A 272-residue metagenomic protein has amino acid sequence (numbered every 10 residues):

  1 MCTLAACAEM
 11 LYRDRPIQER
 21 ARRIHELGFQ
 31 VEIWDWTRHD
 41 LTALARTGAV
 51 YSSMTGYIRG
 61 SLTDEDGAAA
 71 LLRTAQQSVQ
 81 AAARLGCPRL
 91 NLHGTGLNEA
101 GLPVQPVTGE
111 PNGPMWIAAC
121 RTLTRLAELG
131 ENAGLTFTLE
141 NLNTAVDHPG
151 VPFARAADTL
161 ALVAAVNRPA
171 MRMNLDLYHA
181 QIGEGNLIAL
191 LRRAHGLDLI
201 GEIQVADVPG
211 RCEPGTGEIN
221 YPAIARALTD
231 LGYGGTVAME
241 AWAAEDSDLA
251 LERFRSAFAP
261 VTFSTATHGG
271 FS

Functional and structural regions predicted by a protein language model:
M1-L27, T37, G86-P88, L97-P103 (+4 more regions): Histidine-acidic metal/acid-base catalytic patches
T3, Q30, T136: Residues at the starts of beta-strands that form the adenosine-phosphate
H25, A45, A83, A127 (+2 more regions): Anion (oxyanion) recognition and catalysis
F29-R121, T236, A243-A244, G269: Structural motif corresponding to the early beta-alpha repeats
H93-T95, N141-L142, L177: Short, well-ordered beta-to-alpha junction loops that form the rim of enzyme active sites and present histidine/acidic
V104-A145: Hydrophobic, well-structured mid-protein blocks that either form specific transmembrane helices
G130-V166: Basic- and aromatic-lined ligand-binding clefts that recognize polyanionic substrates
